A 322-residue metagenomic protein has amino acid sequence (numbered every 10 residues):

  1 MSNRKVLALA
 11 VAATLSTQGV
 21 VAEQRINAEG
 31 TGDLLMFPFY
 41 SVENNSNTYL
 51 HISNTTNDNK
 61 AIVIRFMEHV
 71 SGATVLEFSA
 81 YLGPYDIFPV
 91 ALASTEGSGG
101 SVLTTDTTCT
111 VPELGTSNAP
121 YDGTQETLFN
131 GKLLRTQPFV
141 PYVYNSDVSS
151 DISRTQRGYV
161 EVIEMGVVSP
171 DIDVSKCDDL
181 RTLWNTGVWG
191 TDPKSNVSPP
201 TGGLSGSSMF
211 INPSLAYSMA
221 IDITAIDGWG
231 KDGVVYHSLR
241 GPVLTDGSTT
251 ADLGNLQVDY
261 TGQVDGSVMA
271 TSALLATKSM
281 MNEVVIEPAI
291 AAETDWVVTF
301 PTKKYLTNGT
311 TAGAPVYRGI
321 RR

Functional and structural regions predicted by a protein language model:
M1-A22: Gram-negative bacterial Sec-dependent N-terminal signal peptides
E23-S53: A structural motif detector for short, solvent-exposed N-terminal "entry" segments of globular domains
I26-N27, M36-P38, E77-A80, I87-V90: Activation on folded, globular domain regions of eukaryotic proteins
V42-N44, T55-D58, L82-P84: Short, solvent-exposed loop/edge-beta patches enriched in aromatic
S53-A73: Short acidic, flexible loop segments centered on an aromatic residue
E68-G72, S79-A80, P84: Secretory-pathway low-complexity, repetitive Gly/Ala/Ser/Pro-rich segments with frequent Tyr
A80-L82, F88-R322: Long, compositionally biased low-complexity segments
